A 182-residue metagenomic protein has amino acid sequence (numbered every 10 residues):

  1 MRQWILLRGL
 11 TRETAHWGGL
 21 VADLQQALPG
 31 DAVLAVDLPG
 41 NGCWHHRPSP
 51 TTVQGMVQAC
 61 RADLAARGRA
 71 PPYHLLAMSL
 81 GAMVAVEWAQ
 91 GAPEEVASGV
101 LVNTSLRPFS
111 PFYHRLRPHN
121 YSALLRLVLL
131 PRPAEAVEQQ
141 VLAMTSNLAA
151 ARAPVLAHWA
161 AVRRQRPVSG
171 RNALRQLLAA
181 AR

Functional and structural regions predicted by a protein language model:
M1-H46: Conserved HGGG/HGGXW glycine-rich cap/lid loop of the alpha/beta-hydrolase fold
Q3, A32, P72-H74, E95-S98: Structural signature of beta-strand start/N-cap positions in the alpha/beta core of ABC transporter nucleotide-binding
R12, G40, A82, L106-R107: Active-site micro-motifs of SAM-dependent methyltransferase domains
G19, E87-G91: Active-site signature of alpha/beta-hydrolase-fold catalytic machinery across serine- and Asp/Cys-nucleophile hydrolases
A32-L76: Active-site loop/oxyanion-hole signature of alpha/beta-hydrolase fold enzymes
A77-G81, A85: Gly/Ala-rich beta-loop-alpha elbow adjacent to hydrolase catalytic centers
Q90, S98-L129: Flexible "cap/lid" loop of the alpha/beta hydrolase fold
R132-A181: Conserved alpha/beta-hydrolase catalytic His-Asp/Glu region
